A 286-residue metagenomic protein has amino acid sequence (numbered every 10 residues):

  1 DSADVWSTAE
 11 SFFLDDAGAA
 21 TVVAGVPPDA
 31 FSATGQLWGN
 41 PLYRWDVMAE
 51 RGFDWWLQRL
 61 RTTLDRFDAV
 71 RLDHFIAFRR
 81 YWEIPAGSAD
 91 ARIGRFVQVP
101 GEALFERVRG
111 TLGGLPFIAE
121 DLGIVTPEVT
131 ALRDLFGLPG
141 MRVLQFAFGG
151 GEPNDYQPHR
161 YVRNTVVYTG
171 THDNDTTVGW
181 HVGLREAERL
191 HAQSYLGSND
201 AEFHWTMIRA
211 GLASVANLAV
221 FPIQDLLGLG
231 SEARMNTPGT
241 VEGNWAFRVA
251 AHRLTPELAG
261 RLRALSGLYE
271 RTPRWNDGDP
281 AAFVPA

Functional and structural regions predicted by a protein language model:
D1-V220, Q224-S231, T237-H252: Alpha-amylase-like alpha-glycosidases and glucanotransferases acting on alpha-linked glucans and related
G228-A286: Structured C-terminal cap/extension of enzyme domains
